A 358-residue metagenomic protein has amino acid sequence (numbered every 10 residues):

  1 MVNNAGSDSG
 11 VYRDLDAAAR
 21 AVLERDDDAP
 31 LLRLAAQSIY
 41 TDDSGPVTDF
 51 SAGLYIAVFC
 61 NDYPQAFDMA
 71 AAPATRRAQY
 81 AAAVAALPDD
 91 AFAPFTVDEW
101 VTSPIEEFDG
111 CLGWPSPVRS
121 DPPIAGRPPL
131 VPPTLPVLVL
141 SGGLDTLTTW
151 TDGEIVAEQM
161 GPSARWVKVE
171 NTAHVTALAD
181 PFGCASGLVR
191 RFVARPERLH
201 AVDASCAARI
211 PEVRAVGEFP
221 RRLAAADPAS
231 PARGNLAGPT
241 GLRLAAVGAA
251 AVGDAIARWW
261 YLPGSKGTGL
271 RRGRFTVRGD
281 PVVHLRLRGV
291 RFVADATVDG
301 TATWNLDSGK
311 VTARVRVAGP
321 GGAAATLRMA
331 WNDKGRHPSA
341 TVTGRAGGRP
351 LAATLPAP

Functional and structural regions predicted by a protein language model:
M1-R127, V131, E212-A215, F219-H337: Alpha/beta-hydrolase fold active-site neighborhood
V11, T146-D152: Conserved alpha/beta-hydrolase "acid-adjacent" motif
P132-P133, L138-S141, D145: Short beta-strand/loop motif that positions the catalytic acidic residue of the alpha/beta-hydrolase fold
W150-R165, T172: Active-site-adjacent alpha-helix of alpha/beta-hydrolase-fold enzymes
R165-K168, E197-A207: Acidic/polar loop patches that form or flank catalytic/metal-binding clefts of enzymes that bind anionic ligands
E170-A177: Histidine-bearing beta->alpha loop at or near hydrolase active sites
A177-A194: Post-His helix in hydrolase/transferase enzymes
R345-P358: Edge beta-strand at a domain terminus
